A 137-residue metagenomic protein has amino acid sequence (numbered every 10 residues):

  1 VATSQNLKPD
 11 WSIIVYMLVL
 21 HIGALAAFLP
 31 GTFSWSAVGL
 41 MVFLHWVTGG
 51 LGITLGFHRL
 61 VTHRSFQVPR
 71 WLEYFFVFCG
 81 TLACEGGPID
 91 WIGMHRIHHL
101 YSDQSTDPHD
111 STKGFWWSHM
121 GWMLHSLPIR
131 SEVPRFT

Functional and structural regions predicted by a protein language model:
V1-T137: Non-catalytic, topology-defining segments of multipass membrane proteins
